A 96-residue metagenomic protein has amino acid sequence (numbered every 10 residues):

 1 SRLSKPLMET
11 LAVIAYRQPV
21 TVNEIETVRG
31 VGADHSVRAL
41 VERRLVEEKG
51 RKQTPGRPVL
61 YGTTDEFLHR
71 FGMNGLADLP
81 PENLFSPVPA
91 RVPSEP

Functional and structural regions predicted by a protein language model:
S1-M8, E42: Short alpha-helical segments that sit at the start of domains
T10-R17, R70: Short amphipathic alpha-helical elements of helix-turn-helix/winged-helix folds
R17, R43-R44: Alpha-helix C-caps/helix-loop-beta hinges
R17-V28: Short acidic, hydrophobic short linear motifs in intrinsically disordered regions
G30-E42: Canonical helix-turn-helix DNA-binding module
R44-Q53: A short, conserved structural fragment
Q53-T64: Minor-groove-contacting beta-hairpin "wing" of winged helix-turn-helix DNA-binding domains
H69-P96: Phosphate-centric recognition/catalysis
